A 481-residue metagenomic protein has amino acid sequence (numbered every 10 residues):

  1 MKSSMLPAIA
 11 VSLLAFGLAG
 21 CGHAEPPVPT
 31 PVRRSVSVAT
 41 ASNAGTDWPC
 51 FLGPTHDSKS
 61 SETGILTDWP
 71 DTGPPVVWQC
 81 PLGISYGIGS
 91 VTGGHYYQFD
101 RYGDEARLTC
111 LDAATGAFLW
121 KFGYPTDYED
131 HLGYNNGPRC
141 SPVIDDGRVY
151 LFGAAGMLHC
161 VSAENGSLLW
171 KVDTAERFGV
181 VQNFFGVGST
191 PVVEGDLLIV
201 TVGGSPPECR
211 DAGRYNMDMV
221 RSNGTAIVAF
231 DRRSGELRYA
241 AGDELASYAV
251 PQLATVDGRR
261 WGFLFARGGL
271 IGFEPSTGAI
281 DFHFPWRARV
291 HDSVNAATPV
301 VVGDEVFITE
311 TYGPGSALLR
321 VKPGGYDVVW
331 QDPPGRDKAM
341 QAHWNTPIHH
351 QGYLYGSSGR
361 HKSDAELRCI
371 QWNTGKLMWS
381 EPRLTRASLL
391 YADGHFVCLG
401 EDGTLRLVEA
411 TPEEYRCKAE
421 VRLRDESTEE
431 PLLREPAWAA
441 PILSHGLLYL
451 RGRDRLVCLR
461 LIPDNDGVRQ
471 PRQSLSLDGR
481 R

Functional and structural regions predicted by a protein language model:
M1-S4: Positively charged n-region of N-terminal signal peptides that target proteins for export
A8-A19: Bacterial N-terminal signal peptides
C21-R481: Noncatalytic, solvent-exposed loop/strand surfaces of beta-propeller-type extracellular/periplasmic domains
